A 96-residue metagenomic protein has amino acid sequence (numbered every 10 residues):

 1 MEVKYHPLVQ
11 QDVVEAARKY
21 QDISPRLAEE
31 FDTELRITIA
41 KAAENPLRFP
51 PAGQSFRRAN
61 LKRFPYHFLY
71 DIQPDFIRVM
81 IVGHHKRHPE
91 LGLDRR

Functional and structural regions predicted by a protein language model:
M1-D32: Arg/Lys-rich, positively charged N-terminal/basic patches that mediate binding to nucleic acids
V9, L35, Y70: GIY-YIG nuclease signature motif recognition
E15, K19-D22, K41-E44, F76: Conserved amphipathic alpha-helical interaction elements at protein-protein interfaces in regulatory, energy-coupling
A16, L35, V79: Hydrophobic pocket/interface hotspot
A17, P46, G53, I81-G83 (+1 more regions): Short, flexible helix/strand-to-coil boundary loops that buttress conserved ligand/catalytic motifs in alpha/beta
I37-K62, P89: A short, surface-exposed loop/turn module that caps and links secondary-structure elements
H67, D71-R96: Enriched for short, Lys/Arg-rich terminal
